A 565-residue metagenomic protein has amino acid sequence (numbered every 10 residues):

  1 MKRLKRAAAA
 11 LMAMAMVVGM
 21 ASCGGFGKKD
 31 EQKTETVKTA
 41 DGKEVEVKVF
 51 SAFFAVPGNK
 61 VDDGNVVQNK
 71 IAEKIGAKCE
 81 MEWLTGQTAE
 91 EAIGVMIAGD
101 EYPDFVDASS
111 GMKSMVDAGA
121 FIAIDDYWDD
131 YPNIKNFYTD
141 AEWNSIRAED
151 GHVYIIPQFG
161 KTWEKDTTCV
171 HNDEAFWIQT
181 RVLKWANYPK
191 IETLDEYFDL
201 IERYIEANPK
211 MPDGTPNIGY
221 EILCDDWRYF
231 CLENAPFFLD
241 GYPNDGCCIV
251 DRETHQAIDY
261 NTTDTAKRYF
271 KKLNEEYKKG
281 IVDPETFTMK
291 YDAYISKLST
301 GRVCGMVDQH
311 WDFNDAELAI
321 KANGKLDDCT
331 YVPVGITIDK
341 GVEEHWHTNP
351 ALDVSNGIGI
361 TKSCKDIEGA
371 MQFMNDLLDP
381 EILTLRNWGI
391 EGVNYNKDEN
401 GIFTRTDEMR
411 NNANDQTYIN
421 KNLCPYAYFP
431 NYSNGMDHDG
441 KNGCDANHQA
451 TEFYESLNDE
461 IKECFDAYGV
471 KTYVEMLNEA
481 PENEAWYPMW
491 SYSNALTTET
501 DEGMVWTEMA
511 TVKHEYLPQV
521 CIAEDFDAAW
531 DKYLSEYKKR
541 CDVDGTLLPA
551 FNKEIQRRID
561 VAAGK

Functional and structural regions predicted by a protein language model:
R6-A9, C23-E196, Y242-I249, Q256-D259 (+1 more regions): Conserved N-terminal structural module of periplasmic/extracytoplasmic solute-binding proteins
E44-F50, I75-C79, G99-D104, A118-I122 (+6 more regions): Loop/turn elements at helix/coil->beta-strand transitions in domains of secreted/extracellular proteins
S114-Y127, H152, A316-E344: Ligand-binding "clamshell"
H152, P157-F230, D251-K297, R302 (+3 more regions): Helix-loop-helix "hinge/cap" segment bordering the ligand-binding cleft or interdomain interface
C247-H255, N261, A266-Y269, L326-V354: Active-site-adjacent "gating/activation" loops or surface patches in catalytic cores
T384-E515, E524: Conserved small-residue motifs centered on glycine
